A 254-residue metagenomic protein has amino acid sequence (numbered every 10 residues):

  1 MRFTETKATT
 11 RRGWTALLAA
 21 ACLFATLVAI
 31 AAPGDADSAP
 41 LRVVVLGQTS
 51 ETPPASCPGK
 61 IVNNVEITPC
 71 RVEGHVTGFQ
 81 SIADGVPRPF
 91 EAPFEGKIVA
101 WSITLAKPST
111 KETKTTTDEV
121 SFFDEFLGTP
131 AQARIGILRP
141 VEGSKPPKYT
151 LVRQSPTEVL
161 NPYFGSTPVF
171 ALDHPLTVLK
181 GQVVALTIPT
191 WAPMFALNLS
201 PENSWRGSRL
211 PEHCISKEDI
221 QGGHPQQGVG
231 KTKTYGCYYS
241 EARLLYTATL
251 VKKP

Functional and structural regions predicted by a protein language model:
M1-R12: N-terminal secretory signal peptides that target proteins for export/translocation
G13-L17: Short, hydrophobic alpha-helical membrane anchors of single-pass surface/secreted proteins
L18-A29: Bacterial N-terminal signal peptides
A32-S38: Sec/Tat signal peptide C-region and signal peptidase I cleavage site
S38-G59, D219-P254: Activation corresponds to long, low-complexity, non-globular regions
A39-C70, S121-D219: Aromatic- and Gly/Pro-enriched, solvent-exposed loop/edge beta-strand patches characteristic of beta-rich domains
R71-P93, T167: Short beta-strands within extracellular/lumenal beta-sheet-rich domains
E91-K114: Extended extracellular/luminal ectodomain segments enriched in beta-structured repeat modules
